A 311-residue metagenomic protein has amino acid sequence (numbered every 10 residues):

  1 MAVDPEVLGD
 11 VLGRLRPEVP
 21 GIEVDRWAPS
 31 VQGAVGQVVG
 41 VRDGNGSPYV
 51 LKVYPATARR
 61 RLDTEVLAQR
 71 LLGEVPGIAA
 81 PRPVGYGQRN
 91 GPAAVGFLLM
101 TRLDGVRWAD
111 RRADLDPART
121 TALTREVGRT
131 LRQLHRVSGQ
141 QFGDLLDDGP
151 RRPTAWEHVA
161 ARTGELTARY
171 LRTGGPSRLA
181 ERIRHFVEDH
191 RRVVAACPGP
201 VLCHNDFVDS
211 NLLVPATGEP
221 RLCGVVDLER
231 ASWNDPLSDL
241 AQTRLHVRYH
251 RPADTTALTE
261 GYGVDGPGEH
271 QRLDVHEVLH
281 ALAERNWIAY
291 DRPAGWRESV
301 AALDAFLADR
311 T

Functional and structural regions predicted by a protein language model:
D4-E23, Q88-P92, L98, D104 (+6 more regions): An alpha-helical support segment within catalytic cores of ATP-dependent transferases
V7, T64, E126, T130 (+3 more regions): Charged catalytic carboxylate motif
L15-V24, P76-A79, G266: Short secondary-structure junctions
D25-T154: ATP-binding pocket architecture of kinase catalytic cores
S30, R59, R125, A161-E165 (+3 more regions): Helix-rich C-terminal or lid/interface subdomains of diverse kinases
Q37-R42, P83, H185-S238: Active-site acidic catalytic loop and adjacent metal/ATP-binding pocket of ATP-dependent phosphoryl transfer enzymes
D43-G46, G91-P92, T217-E219, V278-A281: Short strand-connecting beta-turns/loops that link adjacent beta-strands
K52-Y54, V84-G85, L146, L202-N205 (+4 more regions): Short beta-strand segments
